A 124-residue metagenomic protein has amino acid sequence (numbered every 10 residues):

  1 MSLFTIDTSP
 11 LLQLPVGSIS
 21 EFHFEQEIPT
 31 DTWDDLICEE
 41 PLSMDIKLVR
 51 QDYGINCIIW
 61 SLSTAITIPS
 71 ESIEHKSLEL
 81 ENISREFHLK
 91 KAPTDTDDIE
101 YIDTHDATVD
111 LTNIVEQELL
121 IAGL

Functional and structural regions predicted by a protein language model:
M1-L124: Structured interface patches
